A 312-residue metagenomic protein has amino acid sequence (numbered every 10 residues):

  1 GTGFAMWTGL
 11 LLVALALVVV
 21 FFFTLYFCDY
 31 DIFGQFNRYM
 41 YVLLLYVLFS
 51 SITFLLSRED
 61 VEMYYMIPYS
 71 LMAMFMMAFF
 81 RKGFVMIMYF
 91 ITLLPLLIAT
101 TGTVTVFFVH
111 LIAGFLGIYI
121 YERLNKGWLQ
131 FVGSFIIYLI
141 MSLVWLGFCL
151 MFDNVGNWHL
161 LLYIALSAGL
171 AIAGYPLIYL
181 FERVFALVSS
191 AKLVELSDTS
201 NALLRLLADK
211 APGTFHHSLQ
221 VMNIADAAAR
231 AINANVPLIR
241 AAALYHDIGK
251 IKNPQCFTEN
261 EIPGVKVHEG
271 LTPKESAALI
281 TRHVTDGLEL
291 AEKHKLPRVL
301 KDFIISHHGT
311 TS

Functional and structural regions predicted by a protein language model:
G1-V19: Extracytoplasmic
T2, M6, F22, E59-M63: A conserved hydrophobic secondary-structure block that centers on an alpha-helix together with its immediately flanking
L11-A16, I32-F33, L55-L56, H159-I172 (+5 more regions): Charged, low-complexity, helix/coiled-coil-prone segments
L15-Y26, S70: Central hydrophobic cores of alpha-helical transmembrane segments in multi-pass inner-membrane proteins across all
Y26-F36, M40, L45-F215: Generic detector of multi-pass transmembrane helix bundles and their immediately adjacent loops in polytopic membrane
L204-S312: Divalent metal-dependent catalytic cores for phosphoryl transfer on phosphate-bearing substrates
